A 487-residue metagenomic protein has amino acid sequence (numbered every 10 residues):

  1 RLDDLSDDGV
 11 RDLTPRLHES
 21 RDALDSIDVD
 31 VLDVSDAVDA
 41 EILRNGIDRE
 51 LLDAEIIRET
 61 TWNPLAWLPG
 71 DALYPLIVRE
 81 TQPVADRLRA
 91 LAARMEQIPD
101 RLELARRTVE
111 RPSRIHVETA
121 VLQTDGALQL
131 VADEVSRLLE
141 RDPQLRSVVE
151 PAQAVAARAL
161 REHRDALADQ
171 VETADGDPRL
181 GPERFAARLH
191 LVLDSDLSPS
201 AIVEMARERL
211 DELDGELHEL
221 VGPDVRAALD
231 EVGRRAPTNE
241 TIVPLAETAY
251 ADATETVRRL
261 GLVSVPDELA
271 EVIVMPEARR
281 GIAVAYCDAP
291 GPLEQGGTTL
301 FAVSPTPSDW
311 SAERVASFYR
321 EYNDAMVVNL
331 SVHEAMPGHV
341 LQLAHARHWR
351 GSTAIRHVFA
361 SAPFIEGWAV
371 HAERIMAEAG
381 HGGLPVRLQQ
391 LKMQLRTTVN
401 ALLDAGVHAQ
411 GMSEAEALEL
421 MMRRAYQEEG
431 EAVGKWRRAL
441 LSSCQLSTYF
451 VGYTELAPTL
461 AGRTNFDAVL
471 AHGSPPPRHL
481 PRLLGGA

Functional and structural regions predicted by a protein language model:
R1-A487: N-terminal maturation segment of proteins
